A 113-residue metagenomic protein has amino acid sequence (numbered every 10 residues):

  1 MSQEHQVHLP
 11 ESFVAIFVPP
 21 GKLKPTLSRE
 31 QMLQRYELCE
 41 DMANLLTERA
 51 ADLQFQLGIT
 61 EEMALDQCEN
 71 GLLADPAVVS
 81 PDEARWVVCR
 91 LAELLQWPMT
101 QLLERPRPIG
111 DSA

Functional and structural regions predicted by a protein language model:
M1-A113: Charged, amphipathic alpha-helical regulatory modules used for macromolecular assembly or allosteric control
